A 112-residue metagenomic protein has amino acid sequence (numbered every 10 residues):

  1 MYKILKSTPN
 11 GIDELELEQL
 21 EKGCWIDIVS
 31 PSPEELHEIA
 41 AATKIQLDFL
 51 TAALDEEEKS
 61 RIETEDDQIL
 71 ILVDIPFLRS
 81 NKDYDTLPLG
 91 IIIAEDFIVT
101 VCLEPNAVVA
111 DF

Functional and structural regions predicted by a protein language model:
M1-F112: Peripheral, non-transmembrane regulatory/ligand-interaction domains of membrane transport proteins
